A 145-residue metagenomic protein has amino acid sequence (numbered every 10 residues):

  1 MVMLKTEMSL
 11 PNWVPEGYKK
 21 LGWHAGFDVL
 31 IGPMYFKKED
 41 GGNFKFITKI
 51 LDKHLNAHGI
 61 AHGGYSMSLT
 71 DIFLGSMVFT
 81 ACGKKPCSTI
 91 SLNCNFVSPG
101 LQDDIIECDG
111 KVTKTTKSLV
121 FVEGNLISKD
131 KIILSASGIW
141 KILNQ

Functional and structural regions predicted by a protein language model:
M1-Q145: Terminal targeting signals and extreme-terminal segments of soluble enzymes
